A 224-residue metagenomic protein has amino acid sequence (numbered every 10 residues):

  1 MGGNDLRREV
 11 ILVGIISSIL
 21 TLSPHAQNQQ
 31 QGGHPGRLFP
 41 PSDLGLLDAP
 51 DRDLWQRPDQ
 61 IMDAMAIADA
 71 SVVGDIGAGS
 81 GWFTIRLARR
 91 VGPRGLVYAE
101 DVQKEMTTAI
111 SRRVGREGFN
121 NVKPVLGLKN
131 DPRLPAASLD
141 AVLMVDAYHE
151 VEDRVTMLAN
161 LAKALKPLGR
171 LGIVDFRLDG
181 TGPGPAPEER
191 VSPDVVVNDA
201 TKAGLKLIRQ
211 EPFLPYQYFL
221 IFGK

Functional and structural regions predicted by a protein language model:
V13-T21: Bacterial N-terminal signal peptides
Q27-G74, W82, R112: Class I SAM-dependent transferase core
V73, V142-L143: Hydrophobic beta-strand segment of the Class I
G74-P132: Class I SAM-dependent methyltransferase SAM/SAH-binding core
A88-G92, V155-R170: A short glycine-rich, Lys/Arg-flanked "PGG" loop and its adjoining helix->strand segment in the class I
T107, R170-V197: Conserved class I S-adenosyl-L-methionine
N130-V142: A short acidic, Gly/Pro-enriched loop at the edge of an enzyme's catalytic core that lines a small-molecule cofactor
R209-K224: Core SAM-dependent methyltransferase catalytic element
